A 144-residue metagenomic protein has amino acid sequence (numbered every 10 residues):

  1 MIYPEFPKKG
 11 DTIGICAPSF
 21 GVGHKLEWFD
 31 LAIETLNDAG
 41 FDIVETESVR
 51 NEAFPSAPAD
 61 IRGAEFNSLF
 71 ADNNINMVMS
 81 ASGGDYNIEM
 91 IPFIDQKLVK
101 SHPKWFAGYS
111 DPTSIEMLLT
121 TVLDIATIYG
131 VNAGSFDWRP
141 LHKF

Functional and structural regions predicted by a protein language model:
M1-N74: ATP/NTP phosphate-donor binding region
P55-F144: Active-site histidine-anchored catalytic micro-motif
